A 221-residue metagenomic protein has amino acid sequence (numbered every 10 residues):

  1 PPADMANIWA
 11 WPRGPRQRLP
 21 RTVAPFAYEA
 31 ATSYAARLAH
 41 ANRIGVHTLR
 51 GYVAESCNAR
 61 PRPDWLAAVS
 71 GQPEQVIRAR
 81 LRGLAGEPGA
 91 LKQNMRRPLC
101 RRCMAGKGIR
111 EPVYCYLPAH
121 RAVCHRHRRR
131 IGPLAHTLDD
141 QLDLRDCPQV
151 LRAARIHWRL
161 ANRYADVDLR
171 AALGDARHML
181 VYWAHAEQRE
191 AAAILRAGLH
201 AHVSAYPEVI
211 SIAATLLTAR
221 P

Functional and structural regions predicted by a protein language model:
P1-R96, A184-A191, S204, E208: A structured, charge-rich N-terminal accessory region that forms the first stable segment of a protein and links
A3, F26, G108, V150 (+1 more regions): Alpha-helical protein-protein interaction elements
I8, I44, I77, I109 (+4 more regions): Weak global preference for isoleucine
G14-R21, T32, G86, K107 (+4 more regions): A near-ubiquitous, low-amplitude feature marking generic local secondary-structure context
H40, H47, H120, H125-H127 (+5 more regions): Histidine (H) residue identity feature
V76-G83, C103-A105, T137-D146, D166-D175: Generic hydrophobic segment detector
A90-R155: Cys/His-rich short segments
P148-P221: Long, charge-rich alpha-helical interaction segments
